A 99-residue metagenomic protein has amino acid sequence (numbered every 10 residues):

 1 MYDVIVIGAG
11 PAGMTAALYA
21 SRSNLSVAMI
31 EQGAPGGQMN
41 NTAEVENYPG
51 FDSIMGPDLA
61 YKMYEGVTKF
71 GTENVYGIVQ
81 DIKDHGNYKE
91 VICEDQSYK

Functional and structural regions predicted by a protein language model:
Y2-M29: N-terminal Rossmann-like FAD-binding beta1-loop-alpha1 element of flavoenzymes
V4-G8, N24, Q38, E44 (+1 more regions): Generic detector of short alpha-helix boundary/capping microenvironments and adjacent low-complexity segments
A12, A34-P35: Conserved Rossmann-like nucleotide-cofactor binding loop
S23, P35, V75: Residue-level signal for beta-strand positions within conserved beta-sheet cores that form or flank
Q32-A34, V79: Short, ordered loop/turn segments at secondary-structure junctions
N40-Y98: N-terminal Rossmann-like dinucleotide/flavin-binding domain of flavoprotein oxidoreductases that bind FAD/FMN
